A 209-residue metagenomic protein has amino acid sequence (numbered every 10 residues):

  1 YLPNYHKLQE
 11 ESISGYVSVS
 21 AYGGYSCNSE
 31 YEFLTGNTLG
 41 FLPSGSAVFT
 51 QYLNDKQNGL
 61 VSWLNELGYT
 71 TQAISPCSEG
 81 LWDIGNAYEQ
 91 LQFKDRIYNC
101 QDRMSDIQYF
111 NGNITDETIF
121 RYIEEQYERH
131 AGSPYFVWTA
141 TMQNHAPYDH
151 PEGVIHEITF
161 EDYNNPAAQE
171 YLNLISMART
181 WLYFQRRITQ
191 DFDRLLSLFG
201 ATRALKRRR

Functional and structural regions predicted by a protein language model:
Y1-R209: Solvent-exposed soluble domains appended to multi-pass membrane proteins
